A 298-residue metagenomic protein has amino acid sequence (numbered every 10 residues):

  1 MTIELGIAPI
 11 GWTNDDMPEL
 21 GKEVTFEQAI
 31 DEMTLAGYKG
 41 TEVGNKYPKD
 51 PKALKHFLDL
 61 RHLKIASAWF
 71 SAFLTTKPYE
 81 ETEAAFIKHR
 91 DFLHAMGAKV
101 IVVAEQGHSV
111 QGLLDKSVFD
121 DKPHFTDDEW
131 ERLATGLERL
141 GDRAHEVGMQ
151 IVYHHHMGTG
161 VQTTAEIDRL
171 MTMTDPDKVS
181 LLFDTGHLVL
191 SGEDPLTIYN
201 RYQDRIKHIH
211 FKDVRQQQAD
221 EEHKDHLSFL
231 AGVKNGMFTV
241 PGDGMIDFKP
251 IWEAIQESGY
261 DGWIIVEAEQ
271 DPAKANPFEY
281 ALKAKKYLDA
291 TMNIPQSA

Functional and structural regions predicted by a protein language model:
M1-V100, P123-T135, P176, S180 (+3 more regions): N-terminal pre-domain/capping segments
E4-A8, A66, I101-Q106, D204-R215 (+1 more regions): Non-cysteine beta-strand/loop elements that form the S-adenosyl-L-methionine
I10-W12, G44-K46, F70-L74, Q106-H108 (+5 more regions): Active-site beta-loop-alpha junctions enriched in small/polar residues
L20-V24, H108-V118, Q218-A231: Short, flexible, mixed-charge acidic loops at enzyme active sites
T41, A134-M245, P295-A298: Acidic/histidine-rich catalytic cores of soluble enzymes
Y79-L181: Active-site acidic/histidine proton-transfer and metal-coordination neighborhood in alpha/beta enzyme cores
D261-A290: C-terminal/domain-terminus segments
